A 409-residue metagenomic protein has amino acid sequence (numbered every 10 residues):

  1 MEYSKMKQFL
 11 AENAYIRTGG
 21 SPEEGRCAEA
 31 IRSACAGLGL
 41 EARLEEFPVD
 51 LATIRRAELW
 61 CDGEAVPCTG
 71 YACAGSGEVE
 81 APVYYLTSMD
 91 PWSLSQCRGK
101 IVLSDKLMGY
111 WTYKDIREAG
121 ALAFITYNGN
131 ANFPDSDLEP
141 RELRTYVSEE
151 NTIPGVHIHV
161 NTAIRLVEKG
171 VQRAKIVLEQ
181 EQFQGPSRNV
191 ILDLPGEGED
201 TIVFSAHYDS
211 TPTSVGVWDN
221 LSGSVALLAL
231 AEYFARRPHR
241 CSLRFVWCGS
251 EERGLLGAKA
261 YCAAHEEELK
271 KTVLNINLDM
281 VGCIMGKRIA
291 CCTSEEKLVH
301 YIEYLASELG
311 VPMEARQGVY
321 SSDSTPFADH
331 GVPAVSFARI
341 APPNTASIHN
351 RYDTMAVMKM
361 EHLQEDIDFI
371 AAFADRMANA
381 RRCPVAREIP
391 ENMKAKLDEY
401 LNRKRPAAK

Functional and structural regions predicted by a protein language model:
M1-E23, L38, N132-S136, P140-R144 (+3 more regions): N-terminal capping segment at the start of a domain
K7-R98: Noncatalytic luminal/extracellular "stalk/propeptide" segments of secretory-pathway proteins
A14-P22, L103-K106, N151-I153, L178 (+4 more regions): Second-shell loop/turn segments in exported
C35-A36, K106-L107, R117, D200-L255 (+1 more regions): Alpha-helical metal-binding/catalytic segments enriched in His/Glu/Asp
D62-P67, Y71-Y85, P91, E139-V217 (+2 more regions): Soluble metallo-hydrolase cores and metallopeptidase-like ectodomains found primarily in the secretory/periplasmic
C68-S148, T152-P154, M313: Extracellular/luminal Protease-associated
E199, P212, C248-A346: Metal-dependent peptidase/peptidase-like ectodomains
E232, N344-K409: His/Asp/Glu-rich mid-to-C-terminal helical/loop segments that flank catalytic regions of hydrolases
